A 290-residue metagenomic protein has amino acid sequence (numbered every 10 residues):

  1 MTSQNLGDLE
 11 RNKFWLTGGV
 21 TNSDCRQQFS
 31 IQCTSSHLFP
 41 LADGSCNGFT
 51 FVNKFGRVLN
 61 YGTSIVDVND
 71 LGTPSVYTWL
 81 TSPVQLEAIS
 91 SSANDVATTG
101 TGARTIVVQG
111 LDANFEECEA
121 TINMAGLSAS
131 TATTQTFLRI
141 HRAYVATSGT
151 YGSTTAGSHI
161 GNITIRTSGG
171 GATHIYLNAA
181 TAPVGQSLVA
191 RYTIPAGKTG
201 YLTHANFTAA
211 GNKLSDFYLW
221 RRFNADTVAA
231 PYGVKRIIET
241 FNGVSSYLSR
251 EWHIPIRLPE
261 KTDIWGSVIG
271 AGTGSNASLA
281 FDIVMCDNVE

Functional and structural regions predicted by a protein language model:
T2-G7, K13, F29-R139, A146-E290: Beta-strand-centric surfaces of beta-sandwich/beta-rich domains
L9-T21: Surface-exposed, low-helix, low-complexity loop/repeat segments of extracellular attachment proteins
S23-Q27: Long low-complexity, Ser/Thr/Pro- and charged-rich intrinsically disordered regions
